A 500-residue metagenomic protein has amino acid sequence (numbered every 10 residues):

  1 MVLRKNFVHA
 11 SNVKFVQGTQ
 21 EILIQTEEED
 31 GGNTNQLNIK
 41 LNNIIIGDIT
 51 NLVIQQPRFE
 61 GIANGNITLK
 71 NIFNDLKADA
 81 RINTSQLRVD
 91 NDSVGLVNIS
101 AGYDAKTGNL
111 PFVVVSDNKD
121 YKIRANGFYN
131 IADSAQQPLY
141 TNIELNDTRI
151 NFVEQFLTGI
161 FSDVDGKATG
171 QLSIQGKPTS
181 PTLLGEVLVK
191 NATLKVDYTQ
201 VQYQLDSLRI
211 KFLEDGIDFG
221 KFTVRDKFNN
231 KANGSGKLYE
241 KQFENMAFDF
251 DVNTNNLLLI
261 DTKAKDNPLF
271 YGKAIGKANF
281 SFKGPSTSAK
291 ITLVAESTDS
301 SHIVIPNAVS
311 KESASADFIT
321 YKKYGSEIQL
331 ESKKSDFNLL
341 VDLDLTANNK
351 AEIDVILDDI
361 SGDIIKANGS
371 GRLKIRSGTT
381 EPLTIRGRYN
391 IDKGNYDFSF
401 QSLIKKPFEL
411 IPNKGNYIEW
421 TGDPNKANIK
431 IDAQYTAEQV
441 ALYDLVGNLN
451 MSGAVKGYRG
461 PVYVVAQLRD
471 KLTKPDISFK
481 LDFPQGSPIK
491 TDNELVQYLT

Functional and structural regions predicted by a protein language model:
M1-T19, R58-G65, S85-K122, F128 (+3 more regions): Strand-loop-strand
I24-E27: Short, T/G/N/S-enriched strand-turn elements that build extracellular solenoid repeat scaffolds
N33-L41, Q137-N146, N245-N253, V341-L345: Short coil-to-beta-strand
N43-I45, D147-R149, A347-A351: Short, proline-centered helix/strand-breaking motifs
D48-Q55, E154, G159: Outer-membrane beta-barrel domain signature, especially the mid-to-C-terminal portions of large Gram-negative OMP
N64-N66, K70, N74: Carboxylate-rich, polar loop motifs that coordinate divalent cations or form catalytic acidic clusters
I72-N74, K177-T179, P285, G378-T380: Short solvent-exposed strand-capping/beta-turn motif centered on an Asx-Ser/Thr pair
L76-R81, P181-V187, L293, I385-G387: Short flexible loop/turn segments that cap and initiate beta-strands
